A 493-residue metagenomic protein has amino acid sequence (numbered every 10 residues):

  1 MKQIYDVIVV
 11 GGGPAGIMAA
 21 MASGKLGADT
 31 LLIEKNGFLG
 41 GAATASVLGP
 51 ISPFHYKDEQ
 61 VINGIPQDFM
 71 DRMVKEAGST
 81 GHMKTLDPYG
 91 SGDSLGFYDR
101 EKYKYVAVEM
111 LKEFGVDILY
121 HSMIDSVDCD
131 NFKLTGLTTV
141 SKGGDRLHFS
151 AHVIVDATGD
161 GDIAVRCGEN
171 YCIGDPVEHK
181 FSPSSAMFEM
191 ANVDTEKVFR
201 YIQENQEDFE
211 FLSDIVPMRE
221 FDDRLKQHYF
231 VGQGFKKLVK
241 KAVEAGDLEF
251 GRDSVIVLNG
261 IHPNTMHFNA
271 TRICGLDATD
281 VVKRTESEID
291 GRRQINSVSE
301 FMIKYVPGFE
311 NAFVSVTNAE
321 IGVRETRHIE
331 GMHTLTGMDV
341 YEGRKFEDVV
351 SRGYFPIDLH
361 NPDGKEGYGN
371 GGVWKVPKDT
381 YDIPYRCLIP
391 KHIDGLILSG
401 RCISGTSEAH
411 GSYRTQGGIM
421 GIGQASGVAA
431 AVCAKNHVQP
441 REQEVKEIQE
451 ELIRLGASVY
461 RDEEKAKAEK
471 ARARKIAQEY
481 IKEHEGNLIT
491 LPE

Functional and structural regions predicted by a protein language model:
K2-G13: Beta1/beta-strand and adjacent pyrophosphate-binding region of the FAD-binding site in flavoprotein oxidoreductases
I8-V10, A19, G24, F132: Membrane-embedded transmembrane-helix bundle of lipid-linked glycan/lipid transferases
G16: N-terminal Rossmann-fold NAD(P) dinucleotide-binding loop
A22, A28-D29, E34-D130, F181-P183 (+2 more regions): Conserved N-terminal/central alpha/beta ligand/cofactor-binding core
A42, H121, D145-L147, A151-V153 (+1 more regions): Flavin (FAD/FMN)-binding glycine-rich loop and adjacent Rossmann-like elements that form
D128-H148: Conserved beta-strand-loop-beta-strand element in the redox core of flavoprotein oxidoreductases
